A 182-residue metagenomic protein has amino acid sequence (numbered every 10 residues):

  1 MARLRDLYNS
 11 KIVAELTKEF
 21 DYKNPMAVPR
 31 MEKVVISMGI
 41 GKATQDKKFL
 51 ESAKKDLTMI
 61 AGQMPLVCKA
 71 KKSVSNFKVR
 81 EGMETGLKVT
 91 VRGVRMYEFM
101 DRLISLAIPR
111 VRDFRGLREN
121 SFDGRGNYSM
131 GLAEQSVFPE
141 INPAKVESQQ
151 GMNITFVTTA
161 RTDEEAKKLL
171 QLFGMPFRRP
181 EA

Functional and structural regions predicted by a protein language model:
M1-A182: Ribosome-associated RNA-binding proteins
